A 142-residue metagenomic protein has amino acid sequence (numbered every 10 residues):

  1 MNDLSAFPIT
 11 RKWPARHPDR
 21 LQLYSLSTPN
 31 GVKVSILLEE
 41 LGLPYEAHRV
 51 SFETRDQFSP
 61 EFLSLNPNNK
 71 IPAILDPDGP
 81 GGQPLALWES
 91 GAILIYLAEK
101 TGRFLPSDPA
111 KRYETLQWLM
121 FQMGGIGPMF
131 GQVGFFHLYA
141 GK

Functional and structural regions predicted by a protein language model:
M1-K142: GST-like domain detector, emphasizing the conserved glutathione-binding G-site in the N-terminal thioredoxin-like
